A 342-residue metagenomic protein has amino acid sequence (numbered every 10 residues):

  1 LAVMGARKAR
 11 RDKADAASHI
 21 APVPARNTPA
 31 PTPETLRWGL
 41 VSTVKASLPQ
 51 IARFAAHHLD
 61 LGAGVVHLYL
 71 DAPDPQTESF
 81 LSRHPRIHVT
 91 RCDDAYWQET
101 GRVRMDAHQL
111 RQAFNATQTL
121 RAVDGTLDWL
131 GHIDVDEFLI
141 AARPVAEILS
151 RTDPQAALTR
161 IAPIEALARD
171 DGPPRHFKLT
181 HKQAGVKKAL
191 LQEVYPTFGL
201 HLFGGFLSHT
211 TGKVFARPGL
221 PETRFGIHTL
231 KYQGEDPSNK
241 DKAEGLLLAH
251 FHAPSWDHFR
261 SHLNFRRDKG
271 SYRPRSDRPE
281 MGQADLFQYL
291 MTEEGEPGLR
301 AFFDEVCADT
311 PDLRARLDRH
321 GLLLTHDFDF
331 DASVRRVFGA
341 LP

Functional and structural regions predicted by a protein language model:
L1-A56: N-proximal low-complexity "stem/linker" segments adjacent to membrane-targeting elements
V3-D15, Q109, A141-P342: Catalytic-site signature of metal-activated, phosphate-bearing donor transferases, centered on the GT-A/GT-A-like
A55-A56, D71-E78: SAM cofactor-binding core of SAM-dependent methyltransferases, primarily the Rossmann-like beta-alpha-beta module
A56-V65: Short, acidic, metal-binding catalytic loop of nucleotide-sugar glycosyltransferases
G64-P73, T90-D94: Short beta-strand/loop segment that forms part of the nucleotide-sugar
G64-V65, D128, A157: Short acidic/polar active-site loop segments enriched in Thr and Asp
Q76-W129: Active-site-proximal specificity loops/subdomain of glycosyltransferases
L127-I140: Short beta-strand-to-loop acidic/aromatic patch adjacent to the donor-nucleotide binding site
